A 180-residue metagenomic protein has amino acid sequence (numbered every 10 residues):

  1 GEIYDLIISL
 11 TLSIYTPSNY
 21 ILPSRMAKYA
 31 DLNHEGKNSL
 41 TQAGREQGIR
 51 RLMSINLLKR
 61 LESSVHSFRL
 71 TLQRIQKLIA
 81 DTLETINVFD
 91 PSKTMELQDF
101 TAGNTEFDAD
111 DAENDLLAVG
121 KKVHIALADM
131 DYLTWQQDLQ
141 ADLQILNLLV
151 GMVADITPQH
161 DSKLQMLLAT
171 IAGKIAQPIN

Functional and structural regions predicted by a protein language model:
G1-N180: Helicase motor interdomain insertion/brace
